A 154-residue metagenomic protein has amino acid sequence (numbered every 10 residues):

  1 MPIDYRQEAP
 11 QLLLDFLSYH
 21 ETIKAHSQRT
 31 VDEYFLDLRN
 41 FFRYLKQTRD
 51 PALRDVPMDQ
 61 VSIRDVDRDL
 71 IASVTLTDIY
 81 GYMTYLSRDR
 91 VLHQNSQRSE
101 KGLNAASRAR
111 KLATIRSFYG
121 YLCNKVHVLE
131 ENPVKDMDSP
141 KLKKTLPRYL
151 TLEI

Functional and structural regions predicted by a protein language model:
M1-A9: Acidic, low-complexity proline/glycine-rich segments
P2-I3, L14-R29, R39-L146: N-terminal core-binding DNA-recognition domain of tyrosine recombinases/integrases
L36: Acidic/polar N-terminal loop/beta-strand segments that form early-domain functional surfaces
L146, L150-I154: Short, intrinsically disordered, charge-balanced linker/junction segments flanking boundaries in proteins
